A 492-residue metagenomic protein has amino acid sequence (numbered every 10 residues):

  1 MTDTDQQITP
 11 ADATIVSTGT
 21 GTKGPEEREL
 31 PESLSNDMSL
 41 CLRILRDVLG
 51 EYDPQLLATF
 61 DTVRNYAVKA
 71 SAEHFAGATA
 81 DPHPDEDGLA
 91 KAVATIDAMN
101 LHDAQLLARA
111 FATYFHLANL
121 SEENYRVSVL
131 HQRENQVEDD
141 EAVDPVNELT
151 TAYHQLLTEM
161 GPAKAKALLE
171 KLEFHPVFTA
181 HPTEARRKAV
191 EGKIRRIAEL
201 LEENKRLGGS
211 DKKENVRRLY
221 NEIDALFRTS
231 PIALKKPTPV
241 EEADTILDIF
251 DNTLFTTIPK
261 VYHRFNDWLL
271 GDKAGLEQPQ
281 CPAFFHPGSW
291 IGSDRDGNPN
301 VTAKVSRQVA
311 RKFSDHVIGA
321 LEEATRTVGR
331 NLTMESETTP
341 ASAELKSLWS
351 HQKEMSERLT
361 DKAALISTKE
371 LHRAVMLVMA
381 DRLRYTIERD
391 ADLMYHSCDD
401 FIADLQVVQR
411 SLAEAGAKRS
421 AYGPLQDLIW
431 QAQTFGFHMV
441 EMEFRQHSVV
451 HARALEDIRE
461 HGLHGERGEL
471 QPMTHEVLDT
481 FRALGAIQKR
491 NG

Functional and structural regions predicted by a protein language model:
T2-E476: Often metal-dependent polyanion-binding catalytic scaffolds in large enzymes
G465-G468, F481-G492: Long, K/E/R/D-enriched contiguous segments that form extended
